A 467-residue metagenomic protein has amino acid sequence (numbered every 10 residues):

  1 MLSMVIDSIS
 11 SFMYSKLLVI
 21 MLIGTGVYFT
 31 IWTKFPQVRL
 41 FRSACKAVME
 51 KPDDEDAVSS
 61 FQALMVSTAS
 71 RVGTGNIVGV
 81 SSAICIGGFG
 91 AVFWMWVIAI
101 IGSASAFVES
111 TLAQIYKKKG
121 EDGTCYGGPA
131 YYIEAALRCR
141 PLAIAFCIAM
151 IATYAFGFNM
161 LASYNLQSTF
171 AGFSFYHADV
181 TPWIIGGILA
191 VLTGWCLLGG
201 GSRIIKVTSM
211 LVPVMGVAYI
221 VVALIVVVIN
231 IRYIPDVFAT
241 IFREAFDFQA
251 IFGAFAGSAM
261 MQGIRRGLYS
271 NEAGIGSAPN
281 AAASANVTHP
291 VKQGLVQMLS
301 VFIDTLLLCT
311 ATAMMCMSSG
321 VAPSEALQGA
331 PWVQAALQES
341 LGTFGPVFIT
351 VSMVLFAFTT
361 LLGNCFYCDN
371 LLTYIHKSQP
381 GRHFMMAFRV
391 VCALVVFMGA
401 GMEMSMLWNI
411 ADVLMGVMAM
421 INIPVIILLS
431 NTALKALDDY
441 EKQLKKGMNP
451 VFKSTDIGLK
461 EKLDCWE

Functional and structural regions predicted by a protein language model:
M1-T74, I84-A91, G102, V425-E467: N-terminal alpha-helical transmembrane segments of multi-pass membrane transport and channel/translocase proteins
L2, L18, W32-Q37, G75-V80 (+7 more regions): Transmembrane helix-loop junctions in multi-pass membrane proteins
M21-Y28, W32-C45, N165-F170, T181-I229 (+3 more regions): Membrane-interface loop-to-helix entry segments
T25-T30, I98-G123, P129-A130, E134-Y164 (+3 more regions): Helix-loop-helix module between adjacent transmembrane segments
T30, V108-K117, V222-T240, F248 (+3 more regions): Extracellular/periplasmic helix-exit of transmembrane alpha-helices
F35-S60, S82, G88-F89, A104-L137 (+3 more regions): Flexible loop linkers connecting adjacent transmembrane helices in multi-pass alpha-helical membrane transporters
D53-S60, F89-V97, Y131-A135, C139-C147 (+3 more regions): Membrane-interface alpha-helices at helix entry/exit sites of multi-pass transporters
D54-I86, L112-A130, E134, I151 (+1 more regions): Alpha-helical membrane segments and immediately flanking helix-loop junctions that form or couple to the substrate/ion
